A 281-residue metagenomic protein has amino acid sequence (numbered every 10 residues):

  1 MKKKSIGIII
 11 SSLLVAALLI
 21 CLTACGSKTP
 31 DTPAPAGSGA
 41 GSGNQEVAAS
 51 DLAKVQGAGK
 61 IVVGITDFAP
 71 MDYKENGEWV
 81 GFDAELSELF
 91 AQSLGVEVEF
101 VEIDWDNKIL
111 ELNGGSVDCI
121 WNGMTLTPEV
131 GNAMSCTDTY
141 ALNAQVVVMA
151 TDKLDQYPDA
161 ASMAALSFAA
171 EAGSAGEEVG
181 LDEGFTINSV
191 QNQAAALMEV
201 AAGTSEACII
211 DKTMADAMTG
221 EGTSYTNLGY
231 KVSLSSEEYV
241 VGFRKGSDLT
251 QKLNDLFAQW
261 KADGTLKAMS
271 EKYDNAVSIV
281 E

Functional and structural regions predicted by a protein language model:
I20-A24: C-terminal motif of bacterial Sec signal peptides marking the signal peptidase cleavage site
G26-K28, A34-G41, A84-S93, T151 (+2 more regions): Extended ligand-binding regions for polar small-molecule ligands
P30, G41-A49, A175-Q191, N227-S233 (+1 more regions): Ligand-binding clefts/hinges and TM-proximal coupling segments of bilobed small-molecule sensing domains
P33-G123: Extracytoplasmic small-molecule ligand-binding "clamshell" domains of the periplasmic binding protein/Venus flytrap
I61-I65, D159-G173: Short loop->beta-strand "edge-of-pocket" segments that line small-molecule binding or catalytic clefts across diverse
E88, Q92, E97-S162, S233: Acidic, polar ligand-binding/catalytic clefts
E99-E111, D155, A172-G173, N188-A202: Short helix-initiation/N-cap motifs at beta->coil->alpha
L142-M149, K212, D216-A258, V277-E281: Periplasmic-binding protein-like
